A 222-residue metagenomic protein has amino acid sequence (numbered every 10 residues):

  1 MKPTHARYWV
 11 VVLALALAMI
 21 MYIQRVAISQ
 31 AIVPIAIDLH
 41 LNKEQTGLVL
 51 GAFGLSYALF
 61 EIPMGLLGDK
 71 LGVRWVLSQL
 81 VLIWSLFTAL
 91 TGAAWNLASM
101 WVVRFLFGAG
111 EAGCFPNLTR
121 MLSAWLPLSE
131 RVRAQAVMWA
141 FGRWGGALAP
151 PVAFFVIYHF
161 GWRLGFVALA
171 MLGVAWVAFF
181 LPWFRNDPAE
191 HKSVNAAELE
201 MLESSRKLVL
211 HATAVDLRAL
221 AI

Functional and structural regions predicted by a protein language model:
M1-P3, D187-I222: Juxtamembrane intracellular "pre-TM" segments in multi-pass secondary transporters
W9-K43, M64: Extracytoplasmic
A18, L50, G54, V81 (+2 more regions): Small-residue-rich transmembrane alpha-helices and their cytosolic helix-loop interfaces in multi-pass secondary
V26, G54-I62, A112, G146-A147: Residue-level signature of mid-helix packing/kink "hotspots" within the transmembrane helices of 12-pass Major
H40, G72, A93-S99, G110 (+2 more regions): Helix-breaking motifs and short loop linkers at transmembrane-helix boundaries and internal kinks in secondary membrane
L59-A98: Conserved MFS/SLC helix-loop-helix module at the cytosolic interface between two early adjacent transmembrane helices
V103-G142: Cytoplasmic helix-loop-helix junction between adjacent transmembrane helices in 12-TM secondary transporters
M138, G142-F184, P188-H191: Helix-loop-helix hairpin linking two adjacent transmembrane segments in secondary transporters
